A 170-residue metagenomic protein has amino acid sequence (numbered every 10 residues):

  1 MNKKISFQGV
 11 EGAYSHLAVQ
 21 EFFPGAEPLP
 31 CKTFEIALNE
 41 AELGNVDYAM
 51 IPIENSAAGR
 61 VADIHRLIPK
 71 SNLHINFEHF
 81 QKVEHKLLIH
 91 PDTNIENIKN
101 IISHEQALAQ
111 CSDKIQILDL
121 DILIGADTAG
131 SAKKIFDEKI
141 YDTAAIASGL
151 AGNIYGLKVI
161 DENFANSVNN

Functional and structural regions predicted by a protein language model:
M1-N170: Domain-level signature for soluble enzymes in the chorismate/prephenate branch of the shikimate pathway
